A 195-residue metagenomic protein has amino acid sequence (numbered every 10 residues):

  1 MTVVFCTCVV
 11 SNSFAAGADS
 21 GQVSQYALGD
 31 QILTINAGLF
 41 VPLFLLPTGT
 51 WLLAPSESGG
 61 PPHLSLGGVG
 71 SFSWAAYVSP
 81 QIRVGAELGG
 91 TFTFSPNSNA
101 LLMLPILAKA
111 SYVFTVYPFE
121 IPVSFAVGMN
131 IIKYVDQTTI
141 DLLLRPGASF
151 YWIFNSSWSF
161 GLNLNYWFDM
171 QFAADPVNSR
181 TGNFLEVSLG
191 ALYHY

Functional and structural regions predicted by a protein language model:
M1-V9: Bacterial N-terminal signal peptides
F14-A76, Y134-Q137, E186-Y195: Short glycine/proline- and aromatic-enriched beta-strand/turn motifs that initiate or cap beta-hairpins
L39-L43, G68-R145, F150-F160, S188-Y195: Gram-negative (and chloroplast) outer-membrane scaffold detector with strong preference for beta-barrel transmembrane
T50-S56, L101-M103, T139-L143, V177-G182: Flexible, surface-exposed loop regions and adjacent strand-edge segments of Gram-negative outer-membrane beta-barrel
P55-G60, T93-N97, I131-D136, F172-S179: Extracellular loop and loop/strand-boundary signature of outer-membrane beta-barrel proteins
N163-N165: Internal, hydrophobic beta-strand segments that form the core of beta-sheet-rich folds
